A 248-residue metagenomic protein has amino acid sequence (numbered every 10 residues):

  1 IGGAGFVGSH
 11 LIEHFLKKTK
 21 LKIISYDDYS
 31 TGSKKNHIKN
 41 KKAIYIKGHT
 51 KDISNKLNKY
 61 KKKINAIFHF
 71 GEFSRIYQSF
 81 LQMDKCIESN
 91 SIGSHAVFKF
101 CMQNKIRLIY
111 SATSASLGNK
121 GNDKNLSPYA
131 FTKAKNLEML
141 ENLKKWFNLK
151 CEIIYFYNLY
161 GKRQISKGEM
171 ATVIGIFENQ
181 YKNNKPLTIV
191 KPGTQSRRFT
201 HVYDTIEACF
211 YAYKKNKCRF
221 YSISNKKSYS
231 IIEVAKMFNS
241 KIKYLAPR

Functional and structural regions predicted by a protein language model:
I1-L159, Y181, Y203, C209: N-terminal Rossmann-like NAD(P)+-binding domain of SDR-like oxidoreductases, especially those catalyzing
S33, I76, N125, K162 (+4 more regions): Glycine-rich, flexible loop/turn motifs
G48, N179-R248: C-terminal substrate-binding subdomain of Rossmann-fold SDR/epimerase-dehydratase oxidoreductases
H49, K124, S166-M170, N216 (+1 more regions): Residue-level signature of the cytosolic catalytic core of signaling kinases
S94, K133, M170-I174, K217 (+1 more regions): A structural signal for well-ordered alpha-helical scaffolds and beta->alpha junctions
L126-Y129, Y157-A171, K191-Y203: Glycine-rich "substrate-gating" loop/helix at the edge of Rossmann-like oxidoreductase active sites
K135-L143, V173, F177, V234 (+1 more regions): Hydrophobic alpha-helix immediately C-terminal to the catalytic Tyr-X-X-X-Lys motif of short-chain
